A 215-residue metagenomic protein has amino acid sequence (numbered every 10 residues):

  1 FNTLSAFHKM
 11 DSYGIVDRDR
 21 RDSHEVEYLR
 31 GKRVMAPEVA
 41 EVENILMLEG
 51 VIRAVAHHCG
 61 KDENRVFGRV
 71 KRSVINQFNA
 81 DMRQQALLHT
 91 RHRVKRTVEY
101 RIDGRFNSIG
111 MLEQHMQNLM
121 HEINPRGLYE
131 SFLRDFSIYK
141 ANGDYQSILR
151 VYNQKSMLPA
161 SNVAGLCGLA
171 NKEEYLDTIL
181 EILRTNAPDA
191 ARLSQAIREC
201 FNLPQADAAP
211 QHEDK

Functional and structural regions predicted by a protein language model:
F1-E41: Conserved helicase/translocase motor-coupling segment
S12, N64-R69: Short, basic, helix/turn surface patches
I15-D17, V42-E49, R93-I102: Short, surface-exposed, charge-dense and proline/glycine-enriched linear segments
R18, G31-R33, E41-N64: Core RecA-like ATPase module of SF1/SF2 helicases and allied nucleic-acid translocases
D22, L48-H57, R69-N76: Low-complexity, flexible helical/coil segments
H24-V26, V51-C59, D103-L112: Hydrophobic transmembrane alpha-helix bundles
F67-K215: C-terminal, charge/polar-rich interaction regions
